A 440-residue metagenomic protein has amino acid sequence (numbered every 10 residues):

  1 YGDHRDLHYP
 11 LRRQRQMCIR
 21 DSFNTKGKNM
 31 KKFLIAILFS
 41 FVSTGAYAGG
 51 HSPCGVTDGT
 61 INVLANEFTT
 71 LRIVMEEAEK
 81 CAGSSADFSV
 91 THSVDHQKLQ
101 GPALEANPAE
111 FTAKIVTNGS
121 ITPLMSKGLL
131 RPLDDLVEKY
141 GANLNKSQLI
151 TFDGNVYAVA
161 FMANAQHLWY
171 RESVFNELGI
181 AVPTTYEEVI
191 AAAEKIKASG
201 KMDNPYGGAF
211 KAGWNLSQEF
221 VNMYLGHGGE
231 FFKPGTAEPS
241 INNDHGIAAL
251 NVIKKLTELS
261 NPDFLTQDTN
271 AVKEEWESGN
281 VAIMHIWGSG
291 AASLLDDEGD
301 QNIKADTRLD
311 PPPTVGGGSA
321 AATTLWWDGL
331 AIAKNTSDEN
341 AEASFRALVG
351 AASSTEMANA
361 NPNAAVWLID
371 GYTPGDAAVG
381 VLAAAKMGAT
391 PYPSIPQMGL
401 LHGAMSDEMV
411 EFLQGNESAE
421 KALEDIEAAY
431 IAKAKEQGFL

Functional and structural regions predicted by a protein language model:
Y1-S22: Single conserved hydrophobic/aromatic residue that forms the stacking wall/gate of nucleotide- or nucleobase-binding
L34, L38, A46-S120, V182 (+5 more regions): Conserved N-terminal structural module of periplasmic/extracytoplasmic solute-binding proteins
G49-P53, N118-A165, A181, I190 (+2 more regions): Hinge/lid segment of periplasmic solute-binding proteins
G101-A103, A109-T112, Y140-V174, N204 (+2 more regions): A structural signal for short loop-to-beta-strand junctions that line the ligand-binding cleft of periplasmic/secreted
R131-L144, P205-K211, H227-A248, D297-T307 (+3 more regions): Short, solvent-exposed loop/beta-turn-alpha elements that line the ligand-binding surface or hinge of extracytoplasmic
Y157-V159, Q166, I190-E238, V281: Extracytoplasmic/periplasmic solute-binding protein
A193-E194, T236-L265: Glycine-centered hinge/linker elements that transmit conformational signals in sensory and ligand-binding systems
S289-K304, V315-D407, Q437-F439: C-terminal lobe and pocket-closing loops of periplasmic/extracytoplasmic Venus-flytrap solute-binding proteins
